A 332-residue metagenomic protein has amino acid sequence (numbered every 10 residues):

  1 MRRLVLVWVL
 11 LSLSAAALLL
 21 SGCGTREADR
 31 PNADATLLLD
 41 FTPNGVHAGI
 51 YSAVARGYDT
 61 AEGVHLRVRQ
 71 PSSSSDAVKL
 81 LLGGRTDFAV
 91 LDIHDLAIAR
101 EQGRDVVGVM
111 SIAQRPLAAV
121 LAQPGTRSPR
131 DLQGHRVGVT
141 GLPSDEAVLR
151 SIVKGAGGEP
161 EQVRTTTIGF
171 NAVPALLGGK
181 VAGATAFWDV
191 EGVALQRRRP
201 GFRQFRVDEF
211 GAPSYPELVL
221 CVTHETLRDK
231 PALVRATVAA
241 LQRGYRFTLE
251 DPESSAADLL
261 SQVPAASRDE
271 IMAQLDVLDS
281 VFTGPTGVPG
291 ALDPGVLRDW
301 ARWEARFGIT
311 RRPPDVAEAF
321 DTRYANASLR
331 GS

Functional and structural regions predicted by a protein language model:
M1-L10: Bacterial N-terminal signal peptides that target proteins for export
L19-G22: C-terminal motif of bacterial Sec signal peptides marking the signal peptidase cleavage site
G24-R26: Bacterial signal peptide processing site
D29-G169, V173-G178, A182-D189, Q204-R206 (+1 more regions): Short, glycine-/small- and polar/acidic-enriched structural segments that line small-molecule recognition paths
D40, I112-A122, R199-L227, V234 (+3 more regions): Periplasmic-binding protein-like
H94-D95, N171-A175, G179-A265: Pocket-lining segment of extracytoplasmic ligand-binding domains
D229-I309: Secondary-structure end/capping motifs
R298-S332: Conserved C-terminal helix/tail region of periplasmic/extracytoplasmic solute-binding proteins
